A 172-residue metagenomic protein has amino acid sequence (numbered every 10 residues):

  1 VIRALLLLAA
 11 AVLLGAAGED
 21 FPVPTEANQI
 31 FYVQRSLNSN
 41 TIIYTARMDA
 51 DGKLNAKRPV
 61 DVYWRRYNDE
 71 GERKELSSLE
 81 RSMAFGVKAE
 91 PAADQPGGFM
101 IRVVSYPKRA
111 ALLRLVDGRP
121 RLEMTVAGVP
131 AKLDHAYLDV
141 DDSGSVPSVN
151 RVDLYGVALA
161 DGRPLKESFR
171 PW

Functional and structural regions predicted by a protein language model:
R3-A4, L8-P22: Bacterial Sec-dependent signal peptides at the C-terminal "C-region" and cleavage site
G18-E72: N-terminal export/targeting and maturation segments
D20, Y32-Q34, D49-D51, A84-P91 (+1 more regions): Short amphipathic beta-strand and strand-loop transition segments with alternating hydrophobic
Q34-R35, Y155-V157: A generic structural motif
L54-N55, Y67-E70, D142-P147, W172: Short, surface-exposed linear segments at secondary-structure transitions and domain or protein termini
R65-P120: Predominantly extracellular/secreted and cell-surface proteins with exposed, flexible low-complexity segments
S105-R151, A158-D161: Acidic, glycine-rich flexible loop segments
G156-W172: Short, low-complexity, Pro/Ser/Thr/Gly-rich segments in the mature regions of secreted, periplasmic
